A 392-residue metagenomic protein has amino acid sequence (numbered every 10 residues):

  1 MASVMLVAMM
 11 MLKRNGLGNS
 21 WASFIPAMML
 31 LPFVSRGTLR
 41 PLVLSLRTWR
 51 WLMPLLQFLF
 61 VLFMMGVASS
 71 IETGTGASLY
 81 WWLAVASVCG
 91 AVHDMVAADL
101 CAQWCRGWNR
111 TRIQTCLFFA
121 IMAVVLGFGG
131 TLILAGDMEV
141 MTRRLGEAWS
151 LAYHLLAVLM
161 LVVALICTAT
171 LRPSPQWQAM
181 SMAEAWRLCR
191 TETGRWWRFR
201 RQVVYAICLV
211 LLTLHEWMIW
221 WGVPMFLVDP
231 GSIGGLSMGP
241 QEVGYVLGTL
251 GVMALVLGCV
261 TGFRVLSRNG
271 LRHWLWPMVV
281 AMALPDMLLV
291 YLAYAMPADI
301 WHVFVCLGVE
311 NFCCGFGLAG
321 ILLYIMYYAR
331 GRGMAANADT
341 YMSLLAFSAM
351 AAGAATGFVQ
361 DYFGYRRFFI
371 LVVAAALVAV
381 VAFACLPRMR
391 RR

Functional and structural regions predicted by a protein language model:
M1-F33, V204-C208, L212-P230: Helix-loop boundary and gating motifs at the non-cytosolic
L17-L30, T115, G231-A254, A336 (+1 more regions): Loop-to-transmembrane helix entry
L31-T38, V243-S267, M278, M282-P285 (+1 more regions): Transmembrane alpha-helices of Major Facilitator/SLC transporters
L55-T75, V280-A298: C-terminal ends and interior cores of transmembrane alpha-helices in multi-pass membrane transporters/permeases
T111-G136, M342-G353: Glycine-rich segments within core transmembrane alpha-helices of 12-TM secondary carriers
P175-Y205: Juxtamembrane intracellular "pre-TM" segments in multi-pass secondary transporters
H273-I321: C-terminal transmembrane helical hairpin of 12-TM major facilitator-type secondary transporters
Y328-Y362: A late C-terminal transmembrane helix in Major Facilitator Superfamily
